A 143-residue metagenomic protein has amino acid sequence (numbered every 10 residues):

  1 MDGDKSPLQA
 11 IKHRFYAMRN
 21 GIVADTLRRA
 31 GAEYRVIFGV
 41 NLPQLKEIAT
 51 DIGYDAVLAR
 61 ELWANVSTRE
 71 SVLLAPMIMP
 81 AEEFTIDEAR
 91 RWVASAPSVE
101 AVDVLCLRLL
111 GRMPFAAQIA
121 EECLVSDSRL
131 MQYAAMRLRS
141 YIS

Functional and structural regions predicted by a protein language model:
M1-S143: Alpha-helical scaffold domains
